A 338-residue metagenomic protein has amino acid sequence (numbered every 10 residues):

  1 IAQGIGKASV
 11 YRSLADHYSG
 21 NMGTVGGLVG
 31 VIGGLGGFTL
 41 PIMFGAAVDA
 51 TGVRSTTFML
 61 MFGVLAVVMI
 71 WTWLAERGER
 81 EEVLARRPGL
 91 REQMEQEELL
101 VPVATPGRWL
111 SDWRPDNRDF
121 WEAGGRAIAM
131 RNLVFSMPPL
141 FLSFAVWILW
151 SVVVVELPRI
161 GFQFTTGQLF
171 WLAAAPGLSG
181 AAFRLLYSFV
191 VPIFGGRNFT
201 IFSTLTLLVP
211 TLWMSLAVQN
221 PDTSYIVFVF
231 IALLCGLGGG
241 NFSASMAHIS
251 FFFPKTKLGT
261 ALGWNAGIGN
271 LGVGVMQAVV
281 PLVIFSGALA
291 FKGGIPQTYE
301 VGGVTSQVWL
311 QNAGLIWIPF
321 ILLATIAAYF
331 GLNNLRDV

Functional and structural regions predicted by a protein language model:
I1-I5, P210, S224-F242: Hydrophobic core of transmembrane alpha-helices in multi-pass small-molecule transporters, especially MFS/SLC-type
G4-Y18, G240-P254: Intracellular juxtamembrane helix-capping segments at the cytosolic ends of symmetry-related transmembrane helices
G27-L40, G239, G259-L289: Glycine-rich segments within core transmembrane alpha-helices of 12-TM secondary carriers
M43-G52, V154-P158, V190-V191, P281-A288: Interfacial helix-cap and linker-helix signal at transmembrane-aqueous boundaries of multi-pass secondary transporters
V68-E76, F285, L289, I316-D337: C-terminal membrane-cytosol helix-exit motif in multi-pass small-molecule transporters
G125-V153: Pair of pore-lining "gating" transmembrane helices in MFS-fold secondary transporters
W171-V190: Central cavity-lining transmembrane alpha-helices of secondary-active solute carriers, predominantly the Major
L205-D222: C-terminal ends and interior cores of transmembrane alpha-helices in multi-pass membrane transporters/permeases
